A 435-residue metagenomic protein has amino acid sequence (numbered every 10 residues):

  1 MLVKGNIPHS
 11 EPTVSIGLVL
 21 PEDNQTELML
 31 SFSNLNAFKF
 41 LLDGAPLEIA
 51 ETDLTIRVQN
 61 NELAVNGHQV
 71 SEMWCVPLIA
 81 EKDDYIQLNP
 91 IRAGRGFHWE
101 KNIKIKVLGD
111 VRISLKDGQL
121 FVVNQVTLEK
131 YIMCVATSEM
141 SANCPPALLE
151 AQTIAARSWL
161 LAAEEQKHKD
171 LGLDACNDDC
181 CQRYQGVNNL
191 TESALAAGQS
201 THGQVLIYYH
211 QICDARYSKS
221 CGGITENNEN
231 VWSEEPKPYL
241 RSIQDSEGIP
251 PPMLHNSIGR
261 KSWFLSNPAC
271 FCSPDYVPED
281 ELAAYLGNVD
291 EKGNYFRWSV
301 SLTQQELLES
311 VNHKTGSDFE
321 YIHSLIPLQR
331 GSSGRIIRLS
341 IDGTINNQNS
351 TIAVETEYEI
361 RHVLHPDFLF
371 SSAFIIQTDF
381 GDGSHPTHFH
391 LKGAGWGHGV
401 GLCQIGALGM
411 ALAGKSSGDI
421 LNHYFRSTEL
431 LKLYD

Functional and structural regions predicted by a protein language model:
M1-D435: Conserved, single-site charged/polar hotspot
